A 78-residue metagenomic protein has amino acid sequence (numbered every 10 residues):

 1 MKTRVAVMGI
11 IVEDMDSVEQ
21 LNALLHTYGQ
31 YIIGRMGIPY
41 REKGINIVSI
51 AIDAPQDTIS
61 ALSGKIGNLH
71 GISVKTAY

Functional and structural regions predicted by a protein language model:
M1-Y78: Long, contiguous binding/interaction regions
